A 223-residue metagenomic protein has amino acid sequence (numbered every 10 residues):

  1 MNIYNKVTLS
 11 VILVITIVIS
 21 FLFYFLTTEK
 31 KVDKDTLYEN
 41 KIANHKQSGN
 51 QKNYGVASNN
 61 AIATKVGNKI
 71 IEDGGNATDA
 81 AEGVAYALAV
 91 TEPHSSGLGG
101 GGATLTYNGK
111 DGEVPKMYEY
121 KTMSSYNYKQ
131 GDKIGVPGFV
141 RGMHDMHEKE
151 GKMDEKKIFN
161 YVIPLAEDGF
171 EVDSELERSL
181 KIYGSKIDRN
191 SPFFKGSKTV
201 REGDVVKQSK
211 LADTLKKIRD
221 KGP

Functional and structural regions predicted by a protein language model:
M1-I15, L22: N-terminal Sec-pathway targeting helices
I15-V18, V32-K34: Activation on terminal intrinsically disordered regulatory regions flanking enzyme cores
Y24-K65, A77-P223: Noncatalytic scaffold domains of N-terminal-nucleophile
N68-K69: Surface-exposed charged/polar residues within alpha-helices that form helix-capping/stabilizing sites and interaction
